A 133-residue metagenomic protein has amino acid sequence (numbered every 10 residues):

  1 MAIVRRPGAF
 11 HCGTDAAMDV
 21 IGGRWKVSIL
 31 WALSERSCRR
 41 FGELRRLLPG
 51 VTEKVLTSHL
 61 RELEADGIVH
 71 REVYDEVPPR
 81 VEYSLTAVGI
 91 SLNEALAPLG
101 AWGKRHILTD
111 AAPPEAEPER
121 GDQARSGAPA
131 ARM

Functional and structural regions predicted by a protein language model:
M1-A9, A65, H70, S84-M133: C-terminal regulatory/oligomerization modules of transcriptional regulators
G8-K54, D75, E82-S84, I90 (+1 more regions): N-terminal helix-turn-helix DNA-binding core of bacterial DNA-binding proteins
H59: Residues within the DNA-recognition helix of helix-turn-helix
